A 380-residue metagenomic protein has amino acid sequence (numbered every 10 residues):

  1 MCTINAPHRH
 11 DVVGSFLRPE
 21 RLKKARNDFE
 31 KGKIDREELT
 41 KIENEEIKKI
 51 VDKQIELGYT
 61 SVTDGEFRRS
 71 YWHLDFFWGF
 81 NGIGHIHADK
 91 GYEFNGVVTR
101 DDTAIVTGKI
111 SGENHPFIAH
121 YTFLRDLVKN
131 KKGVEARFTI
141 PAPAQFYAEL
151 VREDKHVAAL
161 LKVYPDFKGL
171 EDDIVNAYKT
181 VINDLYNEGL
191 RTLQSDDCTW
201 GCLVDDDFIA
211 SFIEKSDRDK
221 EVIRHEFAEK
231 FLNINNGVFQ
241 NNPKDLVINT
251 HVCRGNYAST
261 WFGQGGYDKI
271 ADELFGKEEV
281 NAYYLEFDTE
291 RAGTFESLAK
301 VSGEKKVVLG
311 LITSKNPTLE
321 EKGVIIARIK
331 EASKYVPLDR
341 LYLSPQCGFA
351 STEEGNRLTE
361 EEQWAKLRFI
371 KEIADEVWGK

Functional and structural regions predicted by a protein language model:
M1-K380: Domain-level signal for soluble alpha/beta catalytic cores
